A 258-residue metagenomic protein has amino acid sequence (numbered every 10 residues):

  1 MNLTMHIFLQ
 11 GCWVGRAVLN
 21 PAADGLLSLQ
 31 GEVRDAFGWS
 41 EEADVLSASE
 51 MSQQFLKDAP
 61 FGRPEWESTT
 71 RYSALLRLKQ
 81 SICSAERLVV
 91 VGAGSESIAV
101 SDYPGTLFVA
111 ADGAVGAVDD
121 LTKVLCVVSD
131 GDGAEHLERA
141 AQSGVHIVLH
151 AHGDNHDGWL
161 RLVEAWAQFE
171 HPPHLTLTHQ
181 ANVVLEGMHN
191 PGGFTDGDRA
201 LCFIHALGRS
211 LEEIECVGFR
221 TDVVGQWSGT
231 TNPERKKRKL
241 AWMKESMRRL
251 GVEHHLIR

Functional and structural regions predicted by a protein language model:
N2-L88, S95-S101, V224-R258: N-terminal donor/sugar-recognition subdomains of glycan-related enzymes, prototypically the membrane-proximal stem
W66-S68, S81-A85, T106-L107, G113-R209: Acidic/Gly/His-enriched mid-domain segments of enzyme catalytic cores or analogous surface patches that mediate
V89-S95, D112, D196-G197, H205 (+1 more regions): Glycine-rich anion-binding loop/nest that anchors nucleotide
P104-F108, E212, V252-E253: A generic structural motif
T176-L177, E213-G218, H255-R258: A structural signal for short, well-ordered beta-strand segments and their strand-loop junctions that often border
V183, C216-G218, R235: Buried, small/hydrophobic-residue-enriched core segments of structured protein domains
